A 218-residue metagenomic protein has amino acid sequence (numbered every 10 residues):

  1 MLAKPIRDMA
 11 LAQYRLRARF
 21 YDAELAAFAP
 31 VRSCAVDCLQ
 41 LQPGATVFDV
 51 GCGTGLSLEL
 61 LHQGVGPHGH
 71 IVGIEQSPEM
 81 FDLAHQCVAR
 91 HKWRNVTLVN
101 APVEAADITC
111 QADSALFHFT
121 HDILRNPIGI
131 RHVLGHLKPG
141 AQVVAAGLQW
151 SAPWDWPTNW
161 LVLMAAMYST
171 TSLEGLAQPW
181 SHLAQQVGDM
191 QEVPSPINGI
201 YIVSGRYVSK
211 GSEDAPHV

Functional and structural regions predicted by a protein language model:
M1-Q40, T158-A166: Conserved class I S-adenosyl-L-methionine
F48-V50, T54-E104: Class I SAM-dependent methyltransferase SAM/SAH-binding core
G66, L124-R125, L137-K138: Helix-to-beta-strand junctions that scaffold the AdoMet/dcAdoMet cofactor pocket in Class I SAM-dependent enzymes
E104-A115: A short acidic, Gly/Pro-enriched loop at the edge of an enzyme's catalytic core that lines a small-molecule cofactor
I123-V133: A short, conserved alpha-helix within the catalytic core of class I
G140-L148: Conserved beta-strand signature within the Rossmann-like core of class I S-adenosyl-L-methionine
T170-V187: Short alpha-helix
G188, E192-V218: Core SAM-dependent methyltransferase catalytic element
